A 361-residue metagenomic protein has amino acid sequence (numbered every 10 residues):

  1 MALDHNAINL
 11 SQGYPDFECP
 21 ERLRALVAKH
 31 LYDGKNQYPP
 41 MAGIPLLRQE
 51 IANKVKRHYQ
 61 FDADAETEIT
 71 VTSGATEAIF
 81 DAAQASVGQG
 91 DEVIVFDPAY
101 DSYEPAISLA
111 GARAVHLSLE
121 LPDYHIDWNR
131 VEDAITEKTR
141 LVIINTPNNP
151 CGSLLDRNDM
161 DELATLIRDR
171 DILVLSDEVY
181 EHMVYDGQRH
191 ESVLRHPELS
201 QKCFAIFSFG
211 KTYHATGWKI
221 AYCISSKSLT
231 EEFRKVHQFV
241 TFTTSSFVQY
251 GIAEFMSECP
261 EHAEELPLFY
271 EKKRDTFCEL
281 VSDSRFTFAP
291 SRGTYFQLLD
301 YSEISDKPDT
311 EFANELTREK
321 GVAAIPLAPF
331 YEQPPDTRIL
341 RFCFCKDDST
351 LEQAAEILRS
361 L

Functional and structural regions predicted by a protein language model:
M1-G74, D81, F255-E258: N-terminal small-domain helix-loop-helix segment of the aminotransferase-like
N53, E132-D133, E315-A324, F330-L361: PLP-dependent enzyme catalytic core of the Aspartate aminotransferase-like
A85-I107: Conserved PLP-anchoring active-site segment centered on the Schiff-base-forming lysine
L109-V115: A short helix-loop-beta submotif of the ANL/AMP-binding
L119-Q188: Active-site phosphate-binding strand-loop segment of PLP-dependent enzymes
H196-E232, T244: Active-site PLP attachment segment
F233-V240, M256-E279, S305-P308: Structural signature of PLP-dependent enzymes
A253, F269-C278, F288-Y301: Conserved glycine-rich beta-strand-loop-beta hairpin in the small C-terminal domain of fold type I
